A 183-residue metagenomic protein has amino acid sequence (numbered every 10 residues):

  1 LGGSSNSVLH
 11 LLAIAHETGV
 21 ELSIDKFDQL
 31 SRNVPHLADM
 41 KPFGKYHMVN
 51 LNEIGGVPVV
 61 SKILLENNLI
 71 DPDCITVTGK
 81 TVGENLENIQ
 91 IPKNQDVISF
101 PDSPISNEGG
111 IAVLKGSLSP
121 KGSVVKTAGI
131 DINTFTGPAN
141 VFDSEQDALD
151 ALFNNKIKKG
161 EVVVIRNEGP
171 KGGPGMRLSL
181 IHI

Functional and structural regions predicted by a protein language model:
L1-L180: Catalytic or ion-coupling anion/metal-binding cores of large enzyme and transporter domains
